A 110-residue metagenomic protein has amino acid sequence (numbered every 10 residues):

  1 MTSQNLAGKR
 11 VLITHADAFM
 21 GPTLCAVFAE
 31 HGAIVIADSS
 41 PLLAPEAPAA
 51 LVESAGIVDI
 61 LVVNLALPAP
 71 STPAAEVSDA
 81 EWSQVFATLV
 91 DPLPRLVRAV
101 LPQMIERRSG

Functional and structural regions predicted by a protein language model:
S3-I36: Canonical Rossmann dinucleotide-binding motif of NAD(H)/NADP(H)-dependent dehydrogenases/reductases, specifically
K9, I57-V58, I105-G110: Active-site loop of short-chain dehydrogenase/reductase
I36-E46: Rossmann-fold cofactor-recognition segment
A44-V58: Conserved amphipathic alpha-helix within the SDR
N64-S71: Conserved NAD(P)H cofactor-binding loop of Rossmann-fold oxidoreductase domains
T72-A74, S78-F86: Substrate-binding pocket helix/loop in short-chain dehydrogenase/reductase
V97-R98: A short, exposed helix-loop element centered on a Lys and neighboring polar residues
